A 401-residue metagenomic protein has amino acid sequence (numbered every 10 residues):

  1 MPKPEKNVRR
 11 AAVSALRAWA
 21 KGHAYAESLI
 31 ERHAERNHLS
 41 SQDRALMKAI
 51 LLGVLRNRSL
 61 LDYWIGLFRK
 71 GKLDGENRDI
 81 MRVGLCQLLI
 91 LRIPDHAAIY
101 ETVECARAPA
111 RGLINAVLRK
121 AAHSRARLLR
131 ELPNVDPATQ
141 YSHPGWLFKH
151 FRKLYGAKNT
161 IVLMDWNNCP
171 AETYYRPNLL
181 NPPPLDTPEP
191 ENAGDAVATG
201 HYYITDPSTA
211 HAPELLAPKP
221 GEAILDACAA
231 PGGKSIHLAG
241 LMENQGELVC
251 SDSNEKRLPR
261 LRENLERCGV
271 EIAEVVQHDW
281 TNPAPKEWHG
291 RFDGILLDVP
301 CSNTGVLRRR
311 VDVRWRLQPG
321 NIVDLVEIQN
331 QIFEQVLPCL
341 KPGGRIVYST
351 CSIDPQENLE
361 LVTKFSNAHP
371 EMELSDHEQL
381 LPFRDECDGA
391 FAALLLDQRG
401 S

Functional and structural regions predicted by a protein language model:
M1-S401: S-adenosylmethionine
